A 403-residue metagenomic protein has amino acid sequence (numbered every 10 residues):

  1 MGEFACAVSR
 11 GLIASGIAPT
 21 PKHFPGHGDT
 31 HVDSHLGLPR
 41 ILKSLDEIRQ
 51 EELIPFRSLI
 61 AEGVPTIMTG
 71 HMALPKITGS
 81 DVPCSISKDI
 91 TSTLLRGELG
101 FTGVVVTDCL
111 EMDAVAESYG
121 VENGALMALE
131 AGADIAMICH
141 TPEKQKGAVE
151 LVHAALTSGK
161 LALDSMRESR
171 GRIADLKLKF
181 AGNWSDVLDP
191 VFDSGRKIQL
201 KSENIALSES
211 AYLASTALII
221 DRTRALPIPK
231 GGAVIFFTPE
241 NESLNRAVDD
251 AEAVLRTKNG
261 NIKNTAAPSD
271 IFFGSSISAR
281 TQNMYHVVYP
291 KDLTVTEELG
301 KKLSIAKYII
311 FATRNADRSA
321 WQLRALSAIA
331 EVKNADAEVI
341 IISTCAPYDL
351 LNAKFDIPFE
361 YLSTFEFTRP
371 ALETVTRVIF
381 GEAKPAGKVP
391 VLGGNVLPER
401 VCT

Functional and structural regions predicted by a protein language model:
M1-S165, D175: Second-shell residues forming the walls of enzyme active-site clefts
G97, V121-T403: Preference for extracellular/luminal or secreted protein segments
